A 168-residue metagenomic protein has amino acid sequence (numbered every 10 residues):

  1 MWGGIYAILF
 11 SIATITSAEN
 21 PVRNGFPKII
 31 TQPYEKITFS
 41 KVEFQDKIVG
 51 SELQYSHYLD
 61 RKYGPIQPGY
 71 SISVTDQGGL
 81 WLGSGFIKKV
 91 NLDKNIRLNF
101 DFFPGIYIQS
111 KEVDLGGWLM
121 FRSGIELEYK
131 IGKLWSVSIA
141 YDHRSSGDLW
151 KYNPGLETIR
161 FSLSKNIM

Functional and structural regions predicted by a protein language model:
M1-I29, M168: Cleavable N-terminal export/targeting peptides
E35, R61-P68, K94-L98, K133-I139: Repeated loop/turn-to-beta-strand initiation elements of outer-membrane beta-barrel proteins
I37-E43, L53, H57, P68-V74 (+3 more regions): Transmembrane beta-barrel strands of outer-membrane/channel proteins
K41-E52, I72-G83, L92-K94, S110-W118 (+1 more regions): Solvent-exposed loop/turn segments connecting transmembrane beta-strands in outer-membrane beta-barrel proteins
S51, Y129, P154-M168: Outer-membrane beta-barrel "beta-signal"
E52-S56, G83-G85, G124, R160-S162: Membrane-embedded beta-strand positions in outer-membrane beta-barrel channels/transporters
H57-R61, K88-V90, Y129, H143 (+1 more regions): Residue-level signature of outer-membrane beta-barrel architecture
N99-L156: Outer-membrane beta-barrel translocator/channel fold
